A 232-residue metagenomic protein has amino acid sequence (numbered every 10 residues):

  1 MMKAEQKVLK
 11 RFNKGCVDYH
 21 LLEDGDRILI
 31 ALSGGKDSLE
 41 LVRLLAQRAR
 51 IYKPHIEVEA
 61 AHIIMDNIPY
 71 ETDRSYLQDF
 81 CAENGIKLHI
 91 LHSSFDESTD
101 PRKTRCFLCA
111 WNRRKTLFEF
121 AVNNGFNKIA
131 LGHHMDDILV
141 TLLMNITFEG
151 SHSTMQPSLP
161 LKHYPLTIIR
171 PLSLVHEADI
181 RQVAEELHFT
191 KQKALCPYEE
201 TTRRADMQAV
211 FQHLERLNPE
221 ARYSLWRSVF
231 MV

Functional and structural regions predicted by a protein language model:
M1-L143, F148, A178-E186: ATP-dependent adenylation/nucleotidyltransferase module used to activate substrates
A4, V8, D73, H176 (+3 more regions): Alpha-helical structural motif
R48, F107-T116, E149-T154, D206-Y223: Short, structured secondary-structure boundary patches
M65-N67, F95-E97, L159, V175 (+2 more regions): Residue-level detector of flexible, active-site-proximal loop/helix-junction positions within diverse enzyme catalytic
S94-E97, L131, L195-E199, A221: Short, surface-exposed helix-loop/turn micro-motifs enriched in polar/charged residues
D136-R216: Catalytic subdomain that performs nucleotidyl-dependent activation
T202, E220-V232: A short, charged, Gly/Pro-tolerant segment at domain boundaries
